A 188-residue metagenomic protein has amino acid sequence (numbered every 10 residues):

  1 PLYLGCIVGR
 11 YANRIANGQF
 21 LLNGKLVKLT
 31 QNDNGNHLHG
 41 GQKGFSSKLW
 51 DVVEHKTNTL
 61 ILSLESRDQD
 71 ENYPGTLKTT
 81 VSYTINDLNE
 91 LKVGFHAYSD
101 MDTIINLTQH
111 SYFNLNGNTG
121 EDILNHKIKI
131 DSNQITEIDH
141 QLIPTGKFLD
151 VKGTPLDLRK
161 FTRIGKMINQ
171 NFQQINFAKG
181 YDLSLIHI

Functional and structural regions predicted by a protein language model:
P1-F45, I143-D157, F177: Active-site loop/turn microenvironments that scaffold catalytic and metal-binding pockets
N23-K25, D100, D131: Short strand-coil-strand connectors
L26, N32-L88: Extended, loop-rich substrate-binding clefts of extracytoplasmic carbohydrate-active enzymes
D68-G117: Acidic, contiguous internal or C-terminal segments within carbohydrate-active enzymes that form a structured patch used
E121-T162: A conserved active-site cap/scaffold subdomain adjacent to cofactor or substrate pockets
T162-A178: Contiguous C-terminal substrate-recognition/catalytic subdomains in enzyme active sites
I186-I188: Conserved small/polar residues in nucleotide/adenosyl-binding loops
